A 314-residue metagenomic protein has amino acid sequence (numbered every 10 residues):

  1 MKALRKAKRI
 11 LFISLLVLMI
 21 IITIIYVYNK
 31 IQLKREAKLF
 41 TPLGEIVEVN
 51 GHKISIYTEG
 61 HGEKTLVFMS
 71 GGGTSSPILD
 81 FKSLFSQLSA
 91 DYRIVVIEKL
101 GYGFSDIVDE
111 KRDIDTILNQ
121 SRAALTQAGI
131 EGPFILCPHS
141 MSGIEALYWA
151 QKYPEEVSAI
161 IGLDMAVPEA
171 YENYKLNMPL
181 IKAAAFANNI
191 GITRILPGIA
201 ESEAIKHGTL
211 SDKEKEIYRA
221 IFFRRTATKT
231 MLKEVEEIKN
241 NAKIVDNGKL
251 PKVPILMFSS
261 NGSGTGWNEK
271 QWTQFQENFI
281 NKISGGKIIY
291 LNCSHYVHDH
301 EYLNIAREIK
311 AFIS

Functional and structural regions predicted by a protein language model:
K2-L66, A90-Y92, S314: Alpha/beta-hydrolase fold catalytic core
S55-F104: Conserved HGGG/HGGXW glycine-rich cap/lid loop of the alpha/beta-hydrolase fold
V96-C137: Active-site loop/oxyanion-hole signature of alpha/beta-hydrolase fold enzymes
F134-I135, A159-I161: Residue in the alpha/beta-hydrolase core beta-strand immediately N-terminal to the catalytic nucleophile
P138-S142, A146: Gly/Ala-rich beta-loop-alpha elbow adjacent to hydrolase catalytic centers
I161-N189: Flexible "cap/lid" loop of the alpha/beta hydrolase fold
L210-S284: Conserved serine/cysteine hydrolase catalytic core
Y290-Y302: Catalytic histidine-centered segment of alpha/beta-hydrolase-like enzymes
